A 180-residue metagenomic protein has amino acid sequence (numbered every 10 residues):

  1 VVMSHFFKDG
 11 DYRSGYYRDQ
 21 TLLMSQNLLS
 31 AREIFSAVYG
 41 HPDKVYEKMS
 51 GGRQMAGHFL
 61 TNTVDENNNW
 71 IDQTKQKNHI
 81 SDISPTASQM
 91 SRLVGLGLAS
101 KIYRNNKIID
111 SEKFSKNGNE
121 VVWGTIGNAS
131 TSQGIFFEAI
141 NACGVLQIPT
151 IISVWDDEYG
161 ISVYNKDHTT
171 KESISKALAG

Functional and structural regions predicted by a protein language model:
V1-L146, S153, Y164-G180: Cofactor-binding active-site loop characterized by glycine-rich and histidine/acidic residues
E158-I161: Short gly/pro/ser/thr-enriched loop/turn and capping motifs at secondary-structure boundaries
